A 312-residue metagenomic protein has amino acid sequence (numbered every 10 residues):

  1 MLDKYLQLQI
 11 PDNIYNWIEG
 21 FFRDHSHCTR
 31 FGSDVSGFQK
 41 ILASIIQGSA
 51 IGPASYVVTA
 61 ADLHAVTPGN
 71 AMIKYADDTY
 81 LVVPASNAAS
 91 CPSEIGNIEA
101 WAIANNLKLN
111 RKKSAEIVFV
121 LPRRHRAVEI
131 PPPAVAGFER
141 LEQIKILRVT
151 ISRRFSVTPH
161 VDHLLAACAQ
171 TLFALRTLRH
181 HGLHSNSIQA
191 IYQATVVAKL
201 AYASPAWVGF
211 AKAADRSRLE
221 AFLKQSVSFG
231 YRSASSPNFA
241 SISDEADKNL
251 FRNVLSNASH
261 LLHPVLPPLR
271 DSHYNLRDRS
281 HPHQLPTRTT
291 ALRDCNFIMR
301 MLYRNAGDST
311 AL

Functional and structural regions predicted by a protein language model:
M1-I46, V83: Conserved pre-catalytic core of RNA-dependent polymerases
M1-L8, T79-I103: Catalytic palm subdomain of template-directed nucleic-acid polymerases, centered on the conserved carboxylate motif
Y5, I18, T29, G48 (+11 more regions): Mobile genetic element proteins and their domesticated derivatives, centered on retroelements and DNA transposons
T29-S55, V82-P84, P132, G137-R140 (+4 more regions): Short, conserved non-catalytic motifs in the polymerase core
V35, P53-V82, K199: Active-site palm subdomain of RNA-directed nucleic acid polymerases
L42-G69, S156-P159, I188, Q193: Conserved pre-motif C helix in the palm subdomain of viral-like polymerases
K108-E142: Short, conserved micro-motifs composed of acidic
G137-P205: Basic, alpha-helical interaction scaffolds
